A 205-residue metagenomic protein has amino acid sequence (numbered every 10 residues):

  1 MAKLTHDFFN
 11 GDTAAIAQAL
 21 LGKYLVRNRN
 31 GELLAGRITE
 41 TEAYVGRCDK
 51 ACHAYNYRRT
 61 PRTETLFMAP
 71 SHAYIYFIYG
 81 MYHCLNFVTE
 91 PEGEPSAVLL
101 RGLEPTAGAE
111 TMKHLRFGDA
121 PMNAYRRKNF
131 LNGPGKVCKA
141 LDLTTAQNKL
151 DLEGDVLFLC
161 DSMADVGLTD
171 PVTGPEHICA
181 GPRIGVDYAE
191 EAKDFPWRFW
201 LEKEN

Functional and structural regions predicted by a protein language model:
M1-N205: Conserved, well-structured core segments that form or line functional sites
